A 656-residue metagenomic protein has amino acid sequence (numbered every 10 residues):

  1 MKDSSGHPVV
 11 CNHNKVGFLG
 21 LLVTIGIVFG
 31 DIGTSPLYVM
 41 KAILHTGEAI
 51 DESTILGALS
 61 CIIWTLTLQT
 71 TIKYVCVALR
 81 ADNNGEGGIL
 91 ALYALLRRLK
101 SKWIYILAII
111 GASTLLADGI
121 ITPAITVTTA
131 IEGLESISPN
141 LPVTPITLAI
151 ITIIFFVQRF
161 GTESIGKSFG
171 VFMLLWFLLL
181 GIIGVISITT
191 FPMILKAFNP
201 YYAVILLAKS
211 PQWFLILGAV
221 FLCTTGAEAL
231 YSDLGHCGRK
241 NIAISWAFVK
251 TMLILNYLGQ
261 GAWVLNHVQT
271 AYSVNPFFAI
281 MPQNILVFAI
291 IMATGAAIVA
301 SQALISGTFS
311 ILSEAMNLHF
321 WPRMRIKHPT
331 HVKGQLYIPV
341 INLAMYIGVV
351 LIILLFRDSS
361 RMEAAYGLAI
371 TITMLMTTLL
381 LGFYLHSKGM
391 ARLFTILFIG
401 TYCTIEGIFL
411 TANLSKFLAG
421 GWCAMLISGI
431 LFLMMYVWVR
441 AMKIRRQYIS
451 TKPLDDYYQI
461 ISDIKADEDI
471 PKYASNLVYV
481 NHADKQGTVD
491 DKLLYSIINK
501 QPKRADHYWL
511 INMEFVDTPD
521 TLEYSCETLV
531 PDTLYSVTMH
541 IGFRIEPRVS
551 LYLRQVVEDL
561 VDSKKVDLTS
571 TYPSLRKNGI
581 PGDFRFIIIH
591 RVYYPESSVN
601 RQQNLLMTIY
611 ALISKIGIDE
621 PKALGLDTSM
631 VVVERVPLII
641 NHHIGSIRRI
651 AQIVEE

Functional and structural regions predicted by a protein language model:
K2-E656: The structured alpha-helical core of multi-pass membrane proteins
